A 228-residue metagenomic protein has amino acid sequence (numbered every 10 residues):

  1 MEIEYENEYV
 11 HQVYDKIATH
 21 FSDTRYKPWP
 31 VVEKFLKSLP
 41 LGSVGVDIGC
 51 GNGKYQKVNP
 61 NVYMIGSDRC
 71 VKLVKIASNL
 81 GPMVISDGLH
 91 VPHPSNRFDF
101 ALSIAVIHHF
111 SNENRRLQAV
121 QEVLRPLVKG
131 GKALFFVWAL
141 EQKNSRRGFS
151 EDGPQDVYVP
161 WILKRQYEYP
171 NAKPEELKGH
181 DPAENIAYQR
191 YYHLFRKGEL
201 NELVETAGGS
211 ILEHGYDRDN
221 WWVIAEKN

Functional and structural regions predicted by a protein language model:
M1-H93, N114, Q118-Q121, K129-N228: Class I (Rossmann-like) S-adenosyl-L-methionine-dependent methyltransferase catalytic domain, capturing the SAM-binding
L102: A conserved beta-strand element that flanks and buttresses the S-adenosyl-L-methionine
A105-H109: Short catalytic micro-motifs in class I SAM-dependent methyltransferases
R125: Basic phosphate/pyrophosphate-binding loop/patch that engages nucleotide-derived ligands
